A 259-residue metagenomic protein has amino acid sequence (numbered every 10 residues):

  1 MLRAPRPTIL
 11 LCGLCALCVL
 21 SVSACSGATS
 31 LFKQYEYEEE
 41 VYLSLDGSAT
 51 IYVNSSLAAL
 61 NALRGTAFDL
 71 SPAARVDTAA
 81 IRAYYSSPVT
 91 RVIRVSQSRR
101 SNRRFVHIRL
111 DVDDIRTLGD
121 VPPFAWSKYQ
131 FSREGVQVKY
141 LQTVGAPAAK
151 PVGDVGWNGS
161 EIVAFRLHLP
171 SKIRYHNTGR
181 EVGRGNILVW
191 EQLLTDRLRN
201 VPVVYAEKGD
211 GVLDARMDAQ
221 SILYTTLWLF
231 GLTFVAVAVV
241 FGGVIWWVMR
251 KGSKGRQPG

Functional and structural regions predicted by a protein language model:
M1-G13: Bacterial N-terminal signal peptides that target proteins for export
V22-A24: C-terminal motif of bacterial Sec signal peptides marking the signal peptidase cleavage site
S26-T29: Bacterial signal peptide processing site
K33-N54: Post-signal peptide N-terminal segment of mature Sec-exported envelope proteins
V41, V53-L57, L110-D114, L169-S171 (+1 more regions): A mature extracytoplasmic/lumenal domain signature
S56-G135: Structured domain cores in non-transmembrane regions
V136-L232: Intrinsically disordered, low-complexity linkers and stems that provide flexible hinges in membrane-associated
D218-G259: C-terminal single-pass membrane-anchor helix
